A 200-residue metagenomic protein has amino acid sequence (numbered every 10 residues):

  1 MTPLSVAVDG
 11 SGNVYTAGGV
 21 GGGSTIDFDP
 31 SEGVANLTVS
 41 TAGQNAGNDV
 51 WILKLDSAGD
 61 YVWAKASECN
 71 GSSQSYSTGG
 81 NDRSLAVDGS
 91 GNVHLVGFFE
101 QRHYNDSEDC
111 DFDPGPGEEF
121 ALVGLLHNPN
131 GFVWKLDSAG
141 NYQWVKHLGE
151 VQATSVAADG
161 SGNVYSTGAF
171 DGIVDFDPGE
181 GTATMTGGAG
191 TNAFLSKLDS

Functional and structural regions predicted by a protein language model:
M1-S200: A sequence-level/structural motif corresponding to short, flexible coil/turn segments enriched in small polar residues
